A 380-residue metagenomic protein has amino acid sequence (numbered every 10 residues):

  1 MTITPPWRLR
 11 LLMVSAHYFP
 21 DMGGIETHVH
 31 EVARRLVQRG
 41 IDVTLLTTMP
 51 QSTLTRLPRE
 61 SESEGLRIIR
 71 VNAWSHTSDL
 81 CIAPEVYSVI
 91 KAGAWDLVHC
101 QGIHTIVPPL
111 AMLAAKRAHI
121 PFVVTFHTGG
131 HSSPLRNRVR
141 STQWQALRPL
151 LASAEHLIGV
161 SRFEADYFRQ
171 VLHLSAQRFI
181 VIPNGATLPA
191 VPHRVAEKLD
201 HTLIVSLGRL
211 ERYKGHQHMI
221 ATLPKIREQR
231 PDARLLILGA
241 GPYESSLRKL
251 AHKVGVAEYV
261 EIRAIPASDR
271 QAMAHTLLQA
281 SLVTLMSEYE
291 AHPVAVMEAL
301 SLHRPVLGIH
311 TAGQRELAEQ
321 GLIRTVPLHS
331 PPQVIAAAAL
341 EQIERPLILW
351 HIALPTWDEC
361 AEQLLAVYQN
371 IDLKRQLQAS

Functional and structural regions predicted by a protein language model:
L12, A196-L223, L236: Conserved donor-binding/catalytic core segment of Leloir-type glycosyltransferases
M49, F163, G185: Carbohydrate-associated surface elements
L57, R169-Q170, Q177-H201: Acidic anion/phosphate-binding donor-loop and adjacent secondary structure in glycosyltransferase catalytic cores
P121-V123, G130-S153, D166, L188: Nucleotide-sugar donor phosphate/pyrophosphate-binding loop at the beta->alpha transition of glycosyltransferases
R248-A267: Nucleotide-activated donor-binding/catalytic signature segment of Leloir-type glycosyltransferases, i.e., the conserved
E288: Aromatic "clamp/platform" in nucleotide-sugar-dependent glycosyltransferases that forms part of the donor/acceptor
R315-E341: Change "using UDP/GDP/dTDP sugars" to "using nucleotide sugars
E344-R375: A charged, aromatic-enriched C-terminal amphipathic alpha-helix characteristic of glycosyltransferases across folds
